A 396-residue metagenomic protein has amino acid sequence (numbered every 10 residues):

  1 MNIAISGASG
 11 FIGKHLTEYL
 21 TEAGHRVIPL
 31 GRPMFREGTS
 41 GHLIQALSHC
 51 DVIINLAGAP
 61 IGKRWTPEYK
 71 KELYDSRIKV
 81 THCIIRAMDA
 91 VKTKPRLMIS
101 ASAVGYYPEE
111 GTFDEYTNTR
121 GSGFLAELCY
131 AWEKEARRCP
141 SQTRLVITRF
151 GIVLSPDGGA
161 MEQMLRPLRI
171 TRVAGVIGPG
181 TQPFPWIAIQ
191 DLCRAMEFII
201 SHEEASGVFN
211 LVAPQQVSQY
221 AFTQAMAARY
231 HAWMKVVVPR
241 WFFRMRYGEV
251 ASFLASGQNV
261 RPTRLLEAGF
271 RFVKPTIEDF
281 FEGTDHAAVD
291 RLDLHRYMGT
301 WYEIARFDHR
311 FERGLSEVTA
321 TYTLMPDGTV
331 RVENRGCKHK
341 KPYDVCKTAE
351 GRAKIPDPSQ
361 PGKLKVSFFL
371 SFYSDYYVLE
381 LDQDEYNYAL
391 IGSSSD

Functional and structural regions predicted by a protein language model:
I3-T21: N-terminal Rossmann NAD(P)H-binding glycine-rich loop of SDR-like oxidoreductase domains
H15, I199-E249: Mid/C-terminal beta-alpha module of Rossmann-like enzyme folds, strongest in SDR-family dehydrogenases/epimerases
M34-C83: NAD(P)H-binding glycine-rich loop region in Rossmannoid oxidoreductase-like domains and their noncatalytic homologs
D75, K79, E110-I147: Catalytic helix-loop patch of NAD(P)-dependent Rossmann-fold dehydrogenases
H82-F124: Conserved Rossmann-fold NAD(P)-dependent oxidoreductase catalytic core, especially the SDR/UDP-sugar
Y130, P140, R144-I147, G151-P183: NAD(P)-dependent short-chain dehydrogenase/reductase
L165-A174, Q182-Q216: Alpha-helical substrate-binding/gating segment
E282-D396: A beta-rich soluble binding module of mature secreted/lumenal proteins
